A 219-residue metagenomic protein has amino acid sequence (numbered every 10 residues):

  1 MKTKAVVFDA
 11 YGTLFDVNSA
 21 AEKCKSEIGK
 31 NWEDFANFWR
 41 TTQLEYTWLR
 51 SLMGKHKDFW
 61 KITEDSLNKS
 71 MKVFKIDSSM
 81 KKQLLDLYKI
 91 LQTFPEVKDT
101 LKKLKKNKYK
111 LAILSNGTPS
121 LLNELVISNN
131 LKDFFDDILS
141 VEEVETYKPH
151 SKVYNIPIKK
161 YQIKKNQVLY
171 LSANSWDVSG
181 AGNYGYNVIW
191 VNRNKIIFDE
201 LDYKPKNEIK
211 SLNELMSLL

Functional and structural regions predicted by a protein language model:
M1-L44: Active-site neighborhood of HAD-like aspartate-dependent phosphohydrolases
K2, K102, L114, T118 (+1 more regions): Asp-based, Mg2+/Mn2+-dependent phosphohydrolase catalytic module
S19-A20, E96, W176, E214: Residue-level recognition of oxygen-bearing side chains
A21-E22, A36, R40, W60 (+2 more regions): An amphipathic alpha-helix signature
K30, G54-D58, P95, N116 (+2 more regions): Residues at secondary-structure transition points
K30-F38, M71-L84, K165-N166: Short, surface-exposed acidic
T47-K82: A metal-dependent, Asp-based hydrolase signature
H56, W60-K61, S78-I113, N123 (+1 more regions): Short, acidic loop-to-helix structural element flanking the phosphoryl-transfer center in phosphate-processing enzymes
